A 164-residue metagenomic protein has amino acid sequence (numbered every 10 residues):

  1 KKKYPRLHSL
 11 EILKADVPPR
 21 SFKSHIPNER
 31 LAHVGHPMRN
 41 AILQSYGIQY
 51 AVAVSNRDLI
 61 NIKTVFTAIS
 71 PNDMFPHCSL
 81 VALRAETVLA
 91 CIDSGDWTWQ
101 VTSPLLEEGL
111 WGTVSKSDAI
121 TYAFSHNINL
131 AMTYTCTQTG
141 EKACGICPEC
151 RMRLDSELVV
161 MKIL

Functional and structural regions predicted by a protein language model:
K1-N127, C150: ATP-dependent adenylation/nucleotidyltransferase module used to activate substrates
S45, Y134-D155: Local cysteine-cluster metal-coordination motifs and their immediate loop/turn environment, predominantly Fe-S cluster
I60, A131, G145: Structured loop/turn residues at beta-strand edges in well-structured enzyme cores
Y122-H126, L130-G140: Short, intrinsically disordered, charge-biased short linear motifs at domain edges
T139, M161-L164: Short cysteine/histidine-rich metal-coordination sites, predominantly Zn2+-binding motifs
S156-V160: Hydrophobic helical membrane-anchoring modules
